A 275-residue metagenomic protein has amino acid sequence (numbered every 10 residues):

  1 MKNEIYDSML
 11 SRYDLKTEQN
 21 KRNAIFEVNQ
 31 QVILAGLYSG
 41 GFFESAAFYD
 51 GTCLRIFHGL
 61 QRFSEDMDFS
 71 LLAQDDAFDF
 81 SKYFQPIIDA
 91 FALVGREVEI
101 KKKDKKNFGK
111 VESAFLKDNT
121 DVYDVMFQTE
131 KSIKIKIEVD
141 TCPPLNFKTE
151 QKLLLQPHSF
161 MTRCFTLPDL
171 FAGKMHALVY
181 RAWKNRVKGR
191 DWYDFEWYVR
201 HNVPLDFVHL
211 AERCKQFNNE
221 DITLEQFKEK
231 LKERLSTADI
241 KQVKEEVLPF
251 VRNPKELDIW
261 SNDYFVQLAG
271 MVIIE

Functional and structural regions predicted by a protein language model:
M1-Q31, G36-A46, F57, L72-E275: Structured mid-to-C-terminal alpha-helical surface segments
Y49-T52: Glycine-rich beta-strand-to-loop/alpha-helix junction loops that act as flexible
R55-F63: Short glycine-biased active-site loop of nucleotidyltransferases that positions the nucleotide triphosphate and helps
